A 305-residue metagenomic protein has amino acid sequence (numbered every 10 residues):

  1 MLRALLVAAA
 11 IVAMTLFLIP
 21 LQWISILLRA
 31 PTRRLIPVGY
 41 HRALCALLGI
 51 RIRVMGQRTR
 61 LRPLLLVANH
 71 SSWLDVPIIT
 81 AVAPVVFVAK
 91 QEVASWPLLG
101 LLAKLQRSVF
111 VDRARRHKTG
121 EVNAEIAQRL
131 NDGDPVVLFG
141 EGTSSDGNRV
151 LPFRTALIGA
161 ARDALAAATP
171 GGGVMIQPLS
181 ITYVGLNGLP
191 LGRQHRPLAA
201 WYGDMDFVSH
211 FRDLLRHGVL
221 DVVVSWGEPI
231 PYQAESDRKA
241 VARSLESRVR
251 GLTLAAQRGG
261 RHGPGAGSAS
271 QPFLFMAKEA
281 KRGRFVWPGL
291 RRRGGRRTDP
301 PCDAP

Functional and structural regions predicted by a protein language model:
M1-V54, L101-Q106: A transmembrane-helix-recognition feature enriched in membrane-embedded lipid enzymes and envelope glyco-/phospholipid
R62-A68, S108, D134-G140: Generic beta-sheet signal
W73-L130, D134: Membrane-embedded segments
L99-G100, G147-S236: A cross-family acyltransferase "interaction/gating" segment
T119, I126-V136, G140-F153: Soluble extracytoplasmic domains of inner/organellar membrane proteins
F273-F275, F285: Aromatic (phenylalanine/tyrosine) cluster motif
T298-P301: Short, intrinsically disordered C-terminal tails of secreted or membrane-associated proteins
